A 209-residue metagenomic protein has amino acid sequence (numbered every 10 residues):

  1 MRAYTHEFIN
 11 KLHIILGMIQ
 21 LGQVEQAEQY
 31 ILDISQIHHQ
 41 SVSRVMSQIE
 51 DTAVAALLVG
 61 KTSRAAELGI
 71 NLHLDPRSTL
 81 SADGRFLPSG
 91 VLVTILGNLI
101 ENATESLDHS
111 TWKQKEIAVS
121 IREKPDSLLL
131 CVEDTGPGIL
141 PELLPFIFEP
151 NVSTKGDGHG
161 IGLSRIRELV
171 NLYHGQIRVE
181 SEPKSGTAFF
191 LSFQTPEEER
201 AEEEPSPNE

Functional and structural regions predicted by a protein language model:
L16-I19, S89-W112: Conserved ATP-binding N-box helix of the HATPase_c
M46, L72-I95: Conserved short strand/loop->alpha-helix "switch" segment adjacent to the catalytic nucleotide/phosphoryl-transfer site
Q114-D126: Short beta-strand/loop element within the Bergerat-fold HATPase_c
D134: Acidic ATP/Mg2+-coordinating residue in the GHKL
I139-P150: Short conserved segment of the HATPase_c
V170-N171: Detector for a conserved hydrophobic position within an alpha-helical segment of the HATPase_c
V179-P183: A short beta-strand-to-loop motif within the catalytic HATPase_c
